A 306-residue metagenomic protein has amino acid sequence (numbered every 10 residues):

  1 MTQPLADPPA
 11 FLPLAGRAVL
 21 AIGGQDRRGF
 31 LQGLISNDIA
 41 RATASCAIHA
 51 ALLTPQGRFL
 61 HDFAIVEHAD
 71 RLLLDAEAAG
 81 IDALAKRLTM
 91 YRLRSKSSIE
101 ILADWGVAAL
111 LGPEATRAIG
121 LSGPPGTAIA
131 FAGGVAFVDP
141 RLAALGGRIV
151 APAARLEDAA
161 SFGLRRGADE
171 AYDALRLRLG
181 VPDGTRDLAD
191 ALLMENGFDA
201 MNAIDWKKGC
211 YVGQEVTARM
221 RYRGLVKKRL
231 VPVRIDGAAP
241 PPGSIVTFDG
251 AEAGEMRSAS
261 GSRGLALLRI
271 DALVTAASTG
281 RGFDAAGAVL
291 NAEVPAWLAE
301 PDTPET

Functional and structural regions predicted by a protein language model:
M1-D62, V66-A69: Acidic, proline/glycine-enriched N-terminal capping motif
M1-D7, A50-D62, R92-L93, A128-A136 (+2 more regions): Short amphipathic beta-strand starts and helix->beta connectors
A10-V19, A64-L179, F248: Acidic, low-complexity central loop/insert segments
I22, A108-L110, V231-I235: A short beta-strand micro-motif
G24, G112, G213: Short, conserved phosphate/pyrophosphate- and ester-handling motifs at nucleotide-, phospho-/glycolipid
S45-C46, I119-F131, A239-S244, G280: Glycine-centered loop/turn motifs
L145-R234: Anionic-ligand-binding alpha/beta catalytic cores of soluble enzymes and soluble regulatory domains that recognize
N196, M201-A203, A218-T306: Glycine-rich, small/acidic residue-mixed loop/short-helix segments
